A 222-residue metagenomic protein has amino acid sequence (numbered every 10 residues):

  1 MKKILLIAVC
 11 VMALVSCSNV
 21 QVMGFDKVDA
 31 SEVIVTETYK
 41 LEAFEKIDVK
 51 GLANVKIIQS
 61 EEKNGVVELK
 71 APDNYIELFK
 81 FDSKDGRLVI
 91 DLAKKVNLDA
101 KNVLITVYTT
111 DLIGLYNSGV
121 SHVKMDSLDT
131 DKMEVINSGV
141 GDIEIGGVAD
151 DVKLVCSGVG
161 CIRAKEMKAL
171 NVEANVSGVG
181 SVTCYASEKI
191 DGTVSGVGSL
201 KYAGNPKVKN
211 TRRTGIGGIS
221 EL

Functional and structural regions predicted by a protein language model:
M1-S157, C161-L222: Intrinsically disordered, low-complexity terminal regions
